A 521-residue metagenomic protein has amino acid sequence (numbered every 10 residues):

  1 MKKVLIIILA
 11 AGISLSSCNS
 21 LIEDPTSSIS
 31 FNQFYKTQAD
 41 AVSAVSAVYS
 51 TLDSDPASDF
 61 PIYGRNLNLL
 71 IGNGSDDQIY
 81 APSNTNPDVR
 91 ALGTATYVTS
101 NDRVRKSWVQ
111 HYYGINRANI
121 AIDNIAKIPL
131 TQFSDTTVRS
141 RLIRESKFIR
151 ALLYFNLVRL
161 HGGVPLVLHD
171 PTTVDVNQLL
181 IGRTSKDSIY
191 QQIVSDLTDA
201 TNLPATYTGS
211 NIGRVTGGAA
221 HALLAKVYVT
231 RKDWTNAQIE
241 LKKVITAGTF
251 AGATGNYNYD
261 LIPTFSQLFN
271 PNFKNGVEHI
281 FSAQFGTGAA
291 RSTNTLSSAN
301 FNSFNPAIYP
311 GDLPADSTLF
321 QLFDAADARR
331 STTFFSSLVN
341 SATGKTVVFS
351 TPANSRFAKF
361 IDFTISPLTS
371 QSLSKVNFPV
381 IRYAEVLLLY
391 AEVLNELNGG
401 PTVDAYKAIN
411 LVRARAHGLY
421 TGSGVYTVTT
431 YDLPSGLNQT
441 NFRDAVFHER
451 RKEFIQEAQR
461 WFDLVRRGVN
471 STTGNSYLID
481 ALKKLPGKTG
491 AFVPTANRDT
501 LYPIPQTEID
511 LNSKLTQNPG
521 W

Functional and structural regions predicted by a protein language model:
M1-S27: Bacterial Sec-dependent N-terminal signal peptides
S17-S20, Y35-Q38, A57-F60, L70-N73 (+8 more regions): Long, intrinsically disordered, low-complexity segments
N19-T85, V164, Y190, T198-D199 (+2 more regions): An aromatic- and glycine-enriched ligand-binding surface/loop that stacks and positions planar moieties
V42, S46, S50-P56, A81-H161 (+4 more regions): Conserved, well-structured interaction surfaces
N340-V412: C-terminal substrate/ligand-recognition segments
